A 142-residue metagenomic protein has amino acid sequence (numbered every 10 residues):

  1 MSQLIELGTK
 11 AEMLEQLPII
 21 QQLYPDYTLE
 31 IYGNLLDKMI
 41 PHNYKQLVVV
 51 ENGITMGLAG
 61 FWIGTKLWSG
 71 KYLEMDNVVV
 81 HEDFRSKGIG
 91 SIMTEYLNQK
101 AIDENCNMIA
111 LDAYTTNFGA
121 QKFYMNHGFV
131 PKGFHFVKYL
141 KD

Functional and structural regions predicted by a protein language model:
Q3-G70, Y139: Acetyl-CoA-dependent GNAT
Y24, H81, R85, Y114: Residue-level recognition of the GNAT/N-acetyltransferase active site
K45, N107, V130: Short acidic/polar active-site loop segments enriched in Thr and Asp
V48, E74, V79, A110 (+1 more regions): Conserved beta-strand segments that form the floor/walls of ligand-binding pockets within enzyme and binding domains
G64-M75, R85, P131-K132: A conserved beta-turn-beta hairpin within the catalytic core of GNAT-like acetyltransferases that forms part
V80, S86-Q99, N126: Conserved acetyl-CoA-binding loop-helix of GNAT-fold acetyltransferases
S91, T115-G133, K138: Conserved active-site alpha-helix within GNAT-family acetyltransferase domains
T94, A101-A113: Conserved GNAT acetyl-CoA-binding A-motif
